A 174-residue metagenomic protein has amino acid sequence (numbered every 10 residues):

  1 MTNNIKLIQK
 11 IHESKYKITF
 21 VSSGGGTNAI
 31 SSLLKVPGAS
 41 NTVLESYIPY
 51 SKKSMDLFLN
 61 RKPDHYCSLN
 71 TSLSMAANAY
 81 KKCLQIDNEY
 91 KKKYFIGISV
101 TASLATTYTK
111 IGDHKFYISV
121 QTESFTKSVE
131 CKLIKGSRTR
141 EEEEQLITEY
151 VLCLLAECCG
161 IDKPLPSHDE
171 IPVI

Functional and structural regions predicted by a protein language model:
M1-T2, P172: N-terminal hydrophobic targeting segments
T2-L165: Short alpha-helical segments enriched in small residues
K163-I174: Non-catalytic propeptide/linker segments at domain boundaries
